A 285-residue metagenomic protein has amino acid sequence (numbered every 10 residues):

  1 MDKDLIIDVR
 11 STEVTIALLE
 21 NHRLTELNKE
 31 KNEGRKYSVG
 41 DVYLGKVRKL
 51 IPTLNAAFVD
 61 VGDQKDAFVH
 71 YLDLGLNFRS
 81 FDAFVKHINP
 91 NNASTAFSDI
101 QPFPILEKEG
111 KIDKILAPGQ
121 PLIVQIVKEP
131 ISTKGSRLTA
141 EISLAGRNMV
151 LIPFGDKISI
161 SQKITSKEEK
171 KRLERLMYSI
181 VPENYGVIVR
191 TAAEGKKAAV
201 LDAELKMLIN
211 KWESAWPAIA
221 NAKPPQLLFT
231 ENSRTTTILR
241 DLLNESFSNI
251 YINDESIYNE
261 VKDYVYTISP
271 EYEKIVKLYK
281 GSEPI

Functional and structural regions predicted by a protein language model:
M1-I285: DE-rich acidic low-complexity regions and acidic surface loops
